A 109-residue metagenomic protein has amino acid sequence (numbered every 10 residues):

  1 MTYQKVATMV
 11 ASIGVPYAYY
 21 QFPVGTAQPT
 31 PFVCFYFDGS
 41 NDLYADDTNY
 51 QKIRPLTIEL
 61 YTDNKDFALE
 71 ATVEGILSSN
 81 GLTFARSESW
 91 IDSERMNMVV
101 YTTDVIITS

Functional and structural regions predicted by a protein language model:
M1-Y44, L69: Small/polar-rich, solvent-exposed N-terminal microdomains that initiate assembly or binding
Y20, P31-C34, D46-Q51, D63 (+1 more regions): Short amphipathic alpha-helical segments, especially helix-boundary/capping motifs
P23-G25, T30, I58-T72, T108-S109: Short secondary-structure transition/capping segments
A27, T48-K52, R95-N97: A generic structural micro-feature
Y36-N41, A45-D47, L56, T103-S109: Long, continuous compositionally biased terminal/linker segments
A45-T48, L60-K65, A85-S89: Short, surface-exposed, polar/charged, turn-prone segments marking secondary-structure boundaries
K52-N64, N97-I107: Oligomerization/assembly interface segments of phage tail-like spikes and tubes
A71-S109: Acidic-leaning, charged glycine-interspersed low-complexity segments
